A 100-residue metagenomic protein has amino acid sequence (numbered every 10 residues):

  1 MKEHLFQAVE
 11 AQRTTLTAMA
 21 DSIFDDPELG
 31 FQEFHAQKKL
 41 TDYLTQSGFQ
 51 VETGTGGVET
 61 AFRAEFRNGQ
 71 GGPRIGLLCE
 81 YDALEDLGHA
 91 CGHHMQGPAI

Functional and structural regions predicted by a protein language model:
K2-I100: Acidic/His- and Gly-rich active-site-bordering loop/insert found across diverse amide/peptide-bond hydrolases
